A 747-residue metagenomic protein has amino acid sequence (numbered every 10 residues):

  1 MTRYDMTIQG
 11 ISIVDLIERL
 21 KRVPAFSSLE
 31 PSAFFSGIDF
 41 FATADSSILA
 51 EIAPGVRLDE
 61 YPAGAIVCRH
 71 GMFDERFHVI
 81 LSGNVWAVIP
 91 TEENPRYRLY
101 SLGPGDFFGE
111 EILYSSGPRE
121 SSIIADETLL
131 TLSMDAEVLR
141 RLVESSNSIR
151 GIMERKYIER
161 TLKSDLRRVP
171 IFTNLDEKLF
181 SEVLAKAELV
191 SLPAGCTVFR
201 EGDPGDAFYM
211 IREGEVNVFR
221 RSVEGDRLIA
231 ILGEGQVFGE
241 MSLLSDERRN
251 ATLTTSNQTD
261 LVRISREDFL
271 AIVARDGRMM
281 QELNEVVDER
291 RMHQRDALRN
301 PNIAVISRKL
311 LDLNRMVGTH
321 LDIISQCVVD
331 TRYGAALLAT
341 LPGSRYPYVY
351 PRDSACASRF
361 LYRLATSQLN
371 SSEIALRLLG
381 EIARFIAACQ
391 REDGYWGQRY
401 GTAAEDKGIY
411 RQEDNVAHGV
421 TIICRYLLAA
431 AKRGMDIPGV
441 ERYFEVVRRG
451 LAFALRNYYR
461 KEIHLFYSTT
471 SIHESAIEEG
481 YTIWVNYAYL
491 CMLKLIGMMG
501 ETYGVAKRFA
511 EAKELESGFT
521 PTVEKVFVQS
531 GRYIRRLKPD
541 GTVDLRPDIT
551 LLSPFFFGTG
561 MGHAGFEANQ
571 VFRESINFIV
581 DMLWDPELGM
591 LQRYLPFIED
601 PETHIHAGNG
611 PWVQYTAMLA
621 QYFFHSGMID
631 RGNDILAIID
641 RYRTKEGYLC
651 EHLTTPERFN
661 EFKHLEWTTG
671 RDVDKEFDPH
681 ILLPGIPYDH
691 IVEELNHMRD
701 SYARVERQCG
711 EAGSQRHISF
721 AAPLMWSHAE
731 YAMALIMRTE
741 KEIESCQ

Functional and structural regions predicted by a protein language model:
M1-A304: Cytosolic regulatory regions built on CNB/CRP/Popeye-like sensor folds
E154, R308-H320, N370-C389, G434-L455 (+7 more regions): Extended, well-ordered alpha-helical scaffold segments
S191-L192, A336-G343, Y395-Y410, L465-Y481 (+1 more regions): Acidic/His metal-coordination segments adjacent to aromatic residues that form catalytic metal sites in metalloenzymes
D296-V349, E381, F385, R699-Y702: Low-complexity, Ser/Thr/Pro/Gly-enriched N-terminal "stalk/linker" regions
N302-L310, A355-E373, H418-P438, A488-A506 (+3 more regions): Well-ordered alpha-helical scaffold segments within catalytic/enzyme domains
L311-M316, Y350-P351, Y459-R460, G480-Y487 (+3 more regions): Extended ligand-binding clefts on enzyme/binding-domain cores
P347-R460, N486, T616, M725-R738: Aromatic-rich carbohydrate-recognition surfaces in CAZymes
K407-Y426, T542-E567, G610-Q747: C-terminal capping/lid segments that line or modulate ligand- or cofactor-binding pockets
